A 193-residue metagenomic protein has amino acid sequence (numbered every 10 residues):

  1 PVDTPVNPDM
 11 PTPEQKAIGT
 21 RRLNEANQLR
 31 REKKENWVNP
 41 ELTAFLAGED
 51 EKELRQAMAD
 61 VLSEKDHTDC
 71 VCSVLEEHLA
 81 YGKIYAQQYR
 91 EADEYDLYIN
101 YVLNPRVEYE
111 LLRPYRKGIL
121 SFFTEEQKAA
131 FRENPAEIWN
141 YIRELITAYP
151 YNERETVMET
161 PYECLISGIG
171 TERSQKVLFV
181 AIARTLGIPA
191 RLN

Functional and structural regions predicted by a protein language model:
P1-R154, P161-C164, R184-L192: N-terminal accessory/pre-domain segments preceding catalytic cores
E163-G170, S174: Alpha-helix capping and helix-loop boundary segments enriched in small/acidic/polar residues
S174-T185: Short amphipathic alpha-helical face segments that pack within enzyme cores and frequently flank/anchor catalytic
